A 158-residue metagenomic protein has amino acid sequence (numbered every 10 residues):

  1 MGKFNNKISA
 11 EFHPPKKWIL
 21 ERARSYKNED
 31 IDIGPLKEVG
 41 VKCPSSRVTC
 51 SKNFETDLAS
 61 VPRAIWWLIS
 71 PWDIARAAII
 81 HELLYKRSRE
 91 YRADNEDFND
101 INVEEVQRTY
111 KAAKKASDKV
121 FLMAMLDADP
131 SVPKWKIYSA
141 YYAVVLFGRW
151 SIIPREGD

Functional and structural regions predicted by a protein language model:
M1-D158: Extended terminal accessory/targeting regions
